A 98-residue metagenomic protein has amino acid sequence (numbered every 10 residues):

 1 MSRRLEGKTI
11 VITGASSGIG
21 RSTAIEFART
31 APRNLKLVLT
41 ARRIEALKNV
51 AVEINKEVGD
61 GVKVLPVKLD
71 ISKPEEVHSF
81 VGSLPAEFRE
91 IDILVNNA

Functional and structural regions predicted by a protein language model:
M1-V11, R29: Flexible N-terminal pre-Rossmann segment of NAD(P)-dependent oxidoreductases
T9, S16-S17: Conserved glycine-rich cofactor-binding loop
T13, I91-A98: Rossmann-fold scaffold of SDR-type NAD(P)-dependent oxidoreductases
G20-R21: N-terminal Rossmann-fold NAD(P) dinucleotide-binding loop
A24, A28-A31: Gly/Ala-rich phosphate-binding loop of Rossmann-like dinucleotide-binding domains, activating on the conserved
P32-N49: Conserved glycine-rich Rossmann-like NAD(P)H-binding loop of the short-chain dehydrogenase/reductase
I44-E45, L69-S79: The beta1-alpha1 cofactor-binding region of Rossmann-like NAD(H)/NADP(H)-dependent oxidoreductases
G59-K63, S83-L94: A glycine-rich helix->loop->beta "capping" turn within Rossmann-like NAD(P)(H)-dependent oxidoreductase domains
